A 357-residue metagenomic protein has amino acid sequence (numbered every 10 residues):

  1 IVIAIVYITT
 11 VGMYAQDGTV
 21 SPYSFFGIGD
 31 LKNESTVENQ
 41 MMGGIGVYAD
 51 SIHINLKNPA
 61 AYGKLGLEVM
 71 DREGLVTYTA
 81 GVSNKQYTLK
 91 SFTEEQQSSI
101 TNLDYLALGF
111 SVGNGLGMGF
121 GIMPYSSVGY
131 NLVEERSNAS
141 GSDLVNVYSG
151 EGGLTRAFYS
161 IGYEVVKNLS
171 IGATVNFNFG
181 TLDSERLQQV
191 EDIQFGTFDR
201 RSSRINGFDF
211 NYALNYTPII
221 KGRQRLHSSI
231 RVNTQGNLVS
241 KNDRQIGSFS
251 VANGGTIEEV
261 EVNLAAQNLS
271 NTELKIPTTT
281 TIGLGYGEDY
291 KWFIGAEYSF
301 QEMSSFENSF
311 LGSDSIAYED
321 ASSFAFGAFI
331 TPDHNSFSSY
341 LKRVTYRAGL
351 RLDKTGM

Functional and structural regions predicted by a protein language model:
I1-V20: Bacterial Sec-dependent N-terminal signal peptides
Q16-M357: Subset of outer-membrane beta-barrel
